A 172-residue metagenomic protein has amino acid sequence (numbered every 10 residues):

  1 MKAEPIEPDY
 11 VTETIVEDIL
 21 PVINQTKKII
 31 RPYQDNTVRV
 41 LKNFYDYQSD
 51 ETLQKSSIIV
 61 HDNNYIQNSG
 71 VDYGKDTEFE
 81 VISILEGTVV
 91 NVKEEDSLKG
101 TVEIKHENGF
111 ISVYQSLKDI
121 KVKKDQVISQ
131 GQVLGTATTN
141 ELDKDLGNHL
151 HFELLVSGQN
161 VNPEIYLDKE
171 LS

Functional and structural regions predicted by a protein language model:
M1-Q67: Polar/charged, compositionally biased leader and regulatory segments
R31, H61-E94: Short, glycine/small-residue-enriched coil/turn segments at secondary-structure junctions
V38-N43, G70-D72, T101-K105, V113 (+2 more regions): Soluble periplasmic/extracytoplasmic beta-strand elements of cell-envelope proteins
N43, V92-K93, I120, A137-N140: Residue-level recognition of beta-strand microenvironments
Q48-S69, Y73, E95-N108, L142-L146: Gly/Ser-enriched beta-turn/beta-hairpin loop segments
I82-V90, V122-A137: Short, well-structured beta-strand-loop connectors
S83-K118: Zn2+-dependent peptidoglycan hydrolase active-site motif and core
V127-S172: Conserved, short, structured surface segments that act as functional micro-motifs
